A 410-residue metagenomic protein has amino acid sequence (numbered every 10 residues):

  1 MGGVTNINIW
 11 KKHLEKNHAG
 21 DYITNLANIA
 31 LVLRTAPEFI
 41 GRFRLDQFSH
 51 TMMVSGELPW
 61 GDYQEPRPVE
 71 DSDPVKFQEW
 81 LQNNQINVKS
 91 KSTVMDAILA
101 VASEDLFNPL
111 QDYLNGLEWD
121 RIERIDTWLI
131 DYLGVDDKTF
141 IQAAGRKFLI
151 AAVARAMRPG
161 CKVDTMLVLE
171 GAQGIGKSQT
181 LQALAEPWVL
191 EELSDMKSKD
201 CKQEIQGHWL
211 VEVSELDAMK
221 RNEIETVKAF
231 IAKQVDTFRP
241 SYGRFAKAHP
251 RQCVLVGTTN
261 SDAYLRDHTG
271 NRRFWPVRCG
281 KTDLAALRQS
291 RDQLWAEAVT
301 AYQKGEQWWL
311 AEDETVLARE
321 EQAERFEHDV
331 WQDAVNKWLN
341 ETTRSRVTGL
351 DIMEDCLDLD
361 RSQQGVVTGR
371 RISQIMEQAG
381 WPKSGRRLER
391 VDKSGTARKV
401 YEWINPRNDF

Functional and structural regions predicted by a protein language model:
M1-R124, T139-A143, S362-Q363, K393 (+1 more regions): N-terminal nucleic-acid engagement/recognition segments and initiation subdomains in replication, restriction
L99-G207, G349-L350, L357: P-loop NTPase catalytic core of nucleic-acid-dependent motor ATPases
C201-Q206, P240-T258: AAA+/SF3 P-loop NTPase mechanochemical coupling elements
W209-A232, L265-N271: Conserved AAA+/SF3 P-loop NTPase catalytic/coupling segment centered on the Walker-B
I224-K247: Conserved catalytic/switch belt of AAA+ P-loop NTPases
L265-D283: A short helix-turn-beta junction within AAA+ P-loop NTPase domains corresponding to the substrate/partner-engaging
Q289-Q322: Long, low-complexity, charged/polar intrinsically disordered regions in eukaryotic proteins
A311-F410: DNA transaction DNA-binding modules
